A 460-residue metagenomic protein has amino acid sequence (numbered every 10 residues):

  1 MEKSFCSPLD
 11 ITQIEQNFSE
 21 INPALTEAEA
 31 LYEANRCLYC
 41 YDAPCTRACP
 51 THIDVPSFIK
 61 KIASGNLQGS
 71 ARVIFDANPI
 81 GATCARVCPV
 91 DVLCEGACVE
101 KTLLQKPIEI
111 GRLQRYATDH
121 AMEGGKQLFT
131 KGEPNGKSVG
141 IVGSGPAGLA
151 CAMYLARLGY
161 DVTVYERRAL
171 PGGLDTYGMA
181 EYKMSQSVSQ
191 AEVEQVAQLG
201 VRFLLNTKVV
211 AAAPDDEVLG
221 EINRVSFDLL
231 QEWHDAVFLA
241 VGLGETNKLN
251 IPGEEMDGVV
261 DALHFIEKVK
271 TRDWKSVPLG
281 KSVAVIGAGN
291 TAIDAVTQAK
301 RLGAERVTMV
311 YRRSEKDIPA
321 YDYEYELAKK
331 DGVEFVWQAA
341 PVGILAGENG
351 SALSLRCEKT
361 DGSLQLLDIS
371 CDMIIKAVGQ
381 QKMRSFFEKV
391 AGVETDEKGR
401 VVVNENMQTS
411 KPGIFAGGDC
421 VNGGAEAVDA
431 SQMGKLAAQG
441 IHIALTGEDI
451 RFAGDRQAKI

Functional and structural regions predicted by a protein language model:
M1-S138, L239-E255, W274, A346-A352 (+5 more regions): Ferredoxin-type iron-sulfur electron-transfer modules and their immediate structural context
P79, G145-A147, G289-T291, V421: Residue-level detector of alpha-helix initiation sites
E133, S138-V142, Q190-I251, G343-S354 (+2 more regions): Feature captures the FAD/FMN-dependent oxidoreductase FAD-binding
E133-A147, L279-I286: Beta1/beta-strand and adjacent pyrophosphate-binding region of the FAD-binding site in flavoprotein oxidoreductases
S138-T163, A292-K300: N-terminal Rossmann-like FAD-binding beta1-loop-alpha1 element of flavoenzymes
V139-I141, V162, V283, V307 (+1 more regions): Conserved hydrophobic helix-helix packing surfaces used for dimerization/oligomerization
D161-V164, R168-F203, V296-G343, E448-I460: Rossmann-like dinucleotide-binding cores of NAD(P)H-dependent redox enzymes
E255-G280, S370-G424: FAD-site-proximal beta/loop scaffold in flavoenzymes
